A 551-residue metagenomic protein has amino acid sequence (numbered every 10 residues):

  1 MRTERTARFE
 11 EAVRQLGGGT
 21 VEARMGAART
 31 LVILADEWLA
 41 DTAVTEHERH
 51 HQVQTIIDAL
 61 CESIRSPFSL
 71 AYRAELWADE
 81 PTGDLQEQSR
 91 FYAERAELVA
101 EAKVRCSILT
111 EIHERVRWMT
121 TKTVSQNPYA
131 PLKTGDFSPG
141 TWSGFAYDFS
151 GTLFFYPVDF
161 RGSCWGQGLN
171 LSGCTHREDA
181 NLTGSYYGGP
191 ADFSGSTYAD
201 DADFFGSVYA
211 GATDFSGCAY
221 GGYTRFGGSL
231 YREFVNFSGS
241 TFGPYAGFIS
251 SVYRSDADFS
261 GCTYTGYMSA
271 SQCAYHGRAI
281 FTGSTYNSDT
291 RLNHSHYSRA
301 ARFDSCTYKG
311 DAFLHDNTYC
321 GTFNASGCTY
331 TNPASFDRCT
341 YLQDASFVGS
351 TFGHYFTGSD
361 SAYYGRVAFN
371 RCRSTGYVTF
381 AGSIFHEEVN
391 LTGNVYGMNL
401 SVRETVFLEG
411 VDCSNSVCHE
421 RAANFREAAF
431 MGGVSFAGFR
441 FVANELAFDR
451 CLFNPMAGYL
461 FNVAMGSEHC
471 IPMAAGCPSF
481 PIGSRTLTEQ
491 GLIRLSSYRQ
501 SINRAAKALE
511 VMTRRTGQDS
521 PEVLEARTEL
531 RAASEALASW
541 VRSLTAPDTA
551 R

Functional and structural regions predicted by a protein language model:
M1-E4: Transmembrane signal-anchor/signal-peptide helices with a preference for the extracytoplasmic
A7-R14, E22-R29, E37-A74, A78-R551: N-terminal leader/targeting and pre-domain segments
